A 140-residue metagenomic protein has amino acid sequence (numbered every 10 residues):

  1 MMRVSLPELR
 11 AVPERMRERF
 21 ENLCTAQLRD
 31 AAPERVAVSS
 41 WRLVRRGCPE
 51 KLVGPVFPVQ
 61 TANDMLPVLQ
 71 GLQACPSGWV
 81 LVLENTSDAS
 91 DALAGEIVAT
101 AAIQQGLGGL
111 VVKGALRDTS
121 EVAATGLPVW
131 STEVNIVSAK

Functional and structural regions predicted by a protein language model:
M1-K140: Feature captures the catalytic cores and cofactor-binding loops of soluble hydro-lyases/lyases that act on carboxylate
